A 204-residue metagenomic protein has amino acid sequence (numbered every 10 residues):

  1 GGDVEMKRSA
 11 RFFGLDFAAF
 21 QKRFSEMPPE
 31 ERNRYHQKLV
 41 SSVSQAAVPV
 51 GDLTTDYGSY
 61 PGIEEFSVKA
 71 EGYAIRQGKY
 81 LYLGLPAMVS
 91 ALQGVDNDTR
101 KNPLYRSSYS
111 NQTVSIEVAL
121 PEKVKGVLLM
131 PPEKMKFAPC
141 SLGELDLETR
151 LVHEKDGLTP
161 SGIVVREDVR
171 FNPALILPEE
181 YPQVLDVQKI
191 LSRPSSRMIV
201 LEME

Functional and structural regions predicted by a protein language model:
G1-E204: A sensor for short, sequence-defined functional sites
